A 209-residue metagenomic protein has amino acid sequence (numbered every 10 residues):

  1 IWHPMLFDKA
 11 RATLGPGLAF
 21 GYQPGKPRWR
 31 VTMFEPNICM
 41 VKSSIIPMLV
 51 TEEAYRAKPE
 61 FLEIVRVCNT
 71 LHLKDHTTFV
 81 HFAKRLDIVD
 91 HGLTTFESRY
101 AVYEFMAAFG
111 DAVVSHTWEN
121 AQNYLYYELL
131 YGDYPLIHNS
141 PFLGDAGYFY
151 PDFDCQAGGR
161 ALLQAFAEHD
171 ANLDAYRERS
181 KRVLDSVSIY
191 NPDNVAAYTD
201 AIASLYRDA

Functional and structural regions predicted by a protein language model:
I1-L93: Conserved catalytic-core segment of nucleotide-activated headgroup transferases in glycan assembly
F20, R99-V102, A146-G147: Short secondary-structure capping micro-motifs at structural edges
S43-A54, G159, P192-D200: Well-ordered, non-membrane alpha-helical segments in soluble/globular domains
L49-R56, E104, L163, A167 (+2 more regions): Surface-exposed alpha-helical segments enriched in charged/polar residues
L73-G132: Donor nucleotide-activated moiety binding/catalytic core segment of transferases that use nucleotide-activated donors
A108-S188: Catalytic binding pocket for nucleotide-activated donors in carbohydrate/polymer assembly enzymes
S186-A209: C-terminal alpha-helical cap of glycosyltransferases
